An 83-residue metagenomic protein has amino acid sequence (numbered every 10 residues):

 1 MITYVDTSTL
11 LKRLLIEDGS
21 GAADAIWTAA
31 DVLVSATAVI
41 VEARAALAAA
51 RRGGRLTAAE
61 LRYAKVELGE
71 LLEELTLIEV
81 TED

Functional and structural regions predicted by a protein language model:
M1-V39, A50-A64: Short, well-structured N-terminal submotif of metal-dependent ribonuclease cores
E42-A49, E67, D83: A general alpha-helix detector
R62-D83: Acidic catalytic patch
